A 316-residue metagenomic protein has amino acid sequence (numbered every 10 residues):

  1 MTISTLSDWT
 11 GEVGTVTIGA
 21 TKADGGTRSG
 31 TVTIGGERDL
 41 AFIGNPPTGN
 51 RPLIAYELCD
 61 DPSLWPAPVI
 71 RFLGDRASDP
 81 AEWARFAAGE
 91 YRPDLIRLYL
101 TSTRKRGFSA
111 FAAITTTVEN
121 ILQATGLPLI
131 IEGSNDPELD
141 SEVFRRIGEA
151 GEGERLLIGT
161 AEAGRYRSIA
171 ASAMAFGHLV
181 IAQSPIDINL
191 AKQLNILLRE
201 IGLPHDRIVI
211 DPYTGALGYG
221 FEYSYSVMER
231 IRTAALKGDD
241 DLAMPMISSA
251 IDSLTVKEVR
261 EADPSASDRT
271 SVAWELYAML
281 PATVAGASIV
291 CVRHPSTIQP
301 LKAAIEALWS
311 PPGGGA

Functional and structural regions predicted by a protein language model:
M1-G74: N-terminal amphipathic alpha-helix/helix-capping segment at the start of soluble metabolic enzymes
I3, L53-E82, R106-A110, P137 (+3 more regions): Active-site mouth loops of central-metabolism enzymes
R51-E57, D94-R97, P128-I130, R155-L157 (+4 more regions): Structural preference for beta-strand elements that scaffold enzyme active sites
S63-F72, P93-T125, I131-E138, P300-L301: Glycine-rich, proline-tolerant flexible connector loops at the mouths of alpha/beta enzymes
S78-T101: Catalytic domains of carbohydrate-active enzymes, especially glycoside hydrolases
Y99, F108, P128-L139, G153-Y166 (+2 more regions): Catalytic beta/alpha-barrel core
G107-E132, R145-G153, E229-M244, A307-A316: Alpha-helix-loop-beta-strand connector modules within alpha/beta enzyme cores
G164-I305: Catalytic alpha/beta core domains of metabolic enzymes, predominantly
